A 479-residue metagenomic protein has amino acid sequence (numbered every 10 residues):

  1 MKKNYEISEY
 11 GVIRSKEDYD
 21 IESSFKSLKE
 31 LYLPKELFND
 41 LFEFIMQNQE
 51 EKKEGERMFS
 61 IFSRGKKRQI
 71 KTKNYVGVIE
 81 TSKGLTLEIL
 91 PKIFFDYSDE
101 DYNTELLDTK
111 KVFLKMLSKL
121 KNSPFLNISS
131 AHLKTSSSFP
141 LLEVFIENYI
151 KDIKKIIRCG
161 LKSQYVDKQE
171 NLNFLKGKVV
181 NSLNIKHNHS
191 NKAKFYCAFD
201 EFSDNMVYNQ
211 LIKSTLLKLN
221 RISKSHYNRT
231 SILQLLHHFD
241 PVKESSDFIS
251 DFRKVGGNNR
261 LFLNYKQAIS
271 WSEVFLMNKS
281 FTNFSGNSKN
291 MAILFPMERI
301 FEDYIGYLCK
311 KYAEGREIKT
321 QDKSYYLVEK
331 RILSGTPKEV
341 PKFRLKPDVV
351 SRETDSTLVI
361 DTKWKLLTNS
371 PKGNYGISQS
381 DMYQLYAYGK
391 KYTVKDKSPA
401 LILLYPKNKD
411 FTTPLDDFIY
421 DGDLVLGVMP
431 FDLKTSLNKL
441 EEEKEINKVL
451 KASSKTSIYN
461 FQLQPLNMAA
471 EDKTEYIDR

Functional and structural regions predicted by a protein language model:
M1-Q49, S288-R479: Catalytic core segments in nucleotide and nucleic-acid processing enzymes
K2-S285, N290-M291: Residue(s) in the substrate-gating loop at a strand-loop-helix junction that position the organic substrate next
